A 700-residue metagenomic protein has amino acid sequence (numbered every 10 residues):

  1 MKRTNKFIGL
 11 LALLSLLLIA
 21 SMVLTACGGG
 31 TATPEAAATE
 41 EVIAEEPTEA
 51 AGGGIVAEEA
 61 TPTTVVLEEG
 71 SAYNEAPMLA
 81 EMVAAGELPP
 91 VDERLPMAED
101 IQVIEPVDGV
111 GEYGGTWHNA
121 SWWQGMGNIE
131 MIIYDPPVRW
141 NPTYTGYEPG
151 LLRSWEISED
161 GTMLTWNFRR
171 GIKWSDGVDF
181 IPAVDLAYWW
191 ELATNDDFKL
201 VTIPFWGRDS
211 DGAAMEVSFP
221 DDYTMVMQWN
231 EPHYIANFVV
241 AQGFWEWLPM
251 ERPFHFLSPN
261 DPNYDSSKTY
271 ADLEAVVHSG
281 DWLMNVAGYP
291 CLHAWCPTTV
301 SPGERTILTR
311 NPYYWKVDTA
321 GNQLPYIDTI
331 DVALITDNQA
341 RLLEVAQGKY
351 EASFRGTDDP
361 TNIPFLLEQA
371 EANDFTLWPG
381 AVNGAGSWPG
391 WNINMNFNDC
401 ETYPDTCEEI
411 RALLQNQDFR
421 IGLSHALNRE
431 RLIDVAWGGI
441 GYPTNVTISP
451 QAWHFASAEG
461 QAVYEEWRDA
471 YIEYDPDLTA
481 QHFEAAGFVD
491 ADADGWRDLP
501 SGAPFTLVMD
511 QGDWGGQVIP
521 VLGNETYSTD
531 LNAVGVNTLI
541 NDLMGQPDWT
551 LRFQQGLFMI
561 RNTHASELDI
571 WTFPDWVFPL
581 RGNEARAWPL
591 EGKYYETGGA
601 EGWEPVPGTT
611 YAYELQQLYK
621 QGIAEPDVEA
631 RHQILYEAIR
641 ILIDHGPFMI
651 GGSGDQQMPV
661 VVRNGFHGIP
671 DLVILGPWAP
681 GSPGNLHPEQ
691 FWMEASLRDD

Functional and structural regions predicted by a protein language model:
R3, F7, S15, I19 (+17 more regions): Extracytoplasmic/periplasmic ligand-capture domains
E81-A85, P89-E159: N-terminal lobe/hinge region of extracytoplasmic solute-binding protein
E105-M131, L151, V178-D179, A236-L248 (+4 more regions): A structural "hinge/loop" feature
H118, W122, I133-P136, G177 (+4 more regions): Edge beta-strand plus adjacent loop/short-helix module at the start of the mature soluble/periplasmic domain
P204-E274: Surface-exposed binding/hinge segments that line and control ligand-binding clefts or catalytic entry sites
R640, G646-N664: Extended, basic/helix-rich recognition subdomains
